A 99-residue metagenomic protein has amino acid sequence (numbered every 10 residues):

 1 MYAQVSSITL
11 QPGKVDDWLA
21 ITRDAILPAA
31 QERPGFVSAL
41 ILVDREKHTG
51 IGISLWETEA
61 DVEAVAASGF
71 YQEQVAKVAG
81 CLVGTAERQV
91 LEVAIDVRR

Functional and structural regions predicted by a protein language model:
M1-G50, E57-G69, C81-R99: Short S/T/G/P-rich N-terminal loop/turn motif that feeds into the first structured element of a domain
Q72-Q74: A common structural junction motif
